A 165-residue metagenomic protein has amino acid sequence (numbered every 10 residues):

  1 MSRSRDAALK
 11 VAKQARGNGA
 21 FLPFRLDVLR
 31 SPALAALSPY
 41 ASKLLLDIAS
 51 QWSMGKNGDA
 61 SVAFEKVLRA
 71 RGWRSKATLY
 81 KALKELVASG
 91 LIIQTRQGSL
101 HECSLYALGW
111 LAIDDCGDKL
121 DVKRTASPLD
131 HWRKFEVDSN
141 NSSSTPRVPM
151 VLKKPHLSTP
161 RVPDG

Functional and structural regions predicted by a protein language model:
M1-A8, V137-G165: Intrinsically disordered, low-complexity and often Lys/Arg-enriched segments
M1-P39, G55, V122-H131, E136: Positively charged, structured surface patches that bind polyanionic biopolymers
S2-R3, S31-A35, Y40, Q51-A112: Winged helix-turn-helix DNA-binding recognition segment
G17, P23, A60, F64-E65 (+5 more regions): Append "and, occasionally, other polyanion-binding protein interfaces
K43-D47: Pre-recognition alpha-helix immediately N-terminal to the DNA-recognition helix within helix-turn-helix or winged-helix
W110-S144, V148: Short, amphipathic alpha-helical interaction segments positioned at domain boundaries
